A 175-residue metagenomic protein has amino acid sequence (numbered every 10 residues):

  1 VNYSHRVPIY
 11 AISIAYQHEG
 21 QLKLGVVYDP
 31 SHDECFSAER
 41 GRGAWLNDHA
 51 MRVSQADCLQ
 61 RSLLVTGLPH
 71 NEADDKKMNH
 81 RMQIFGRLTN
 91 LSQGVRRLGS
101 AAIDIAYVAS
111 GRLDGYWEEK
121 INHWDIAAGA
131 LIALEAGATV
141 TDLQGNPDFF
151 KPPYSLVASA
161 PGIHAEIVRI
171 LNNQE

Functional and structural regions predicted by a protein language model:
V1-W45: DPxDG-like acidic metal-binding loop motif
R52-E175: An extended, acidic
